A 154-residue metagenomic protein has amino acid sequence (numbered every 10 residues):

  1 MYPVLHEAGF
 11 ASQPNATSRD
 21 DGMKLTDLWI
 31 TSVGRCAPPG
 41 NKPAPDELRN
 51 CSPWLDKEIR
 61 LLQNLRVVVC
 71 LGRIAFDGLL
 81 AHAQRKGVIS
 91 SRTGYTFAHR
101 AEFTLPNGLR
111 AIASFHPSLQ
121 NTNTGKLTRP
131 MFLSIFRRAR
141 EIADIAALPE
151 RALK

Functional and structural regions predicted by a protein language model:
M1-A101, L105-L148: A polyanion-binding, active-site-adjacent surface
